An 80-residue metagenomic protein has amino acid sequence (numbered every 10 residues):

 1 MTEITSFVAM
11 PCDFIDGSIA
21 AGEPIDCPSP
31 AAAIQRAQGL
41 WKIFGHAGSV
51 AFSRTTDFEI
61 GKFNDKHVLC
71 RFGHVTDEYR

Functional and structural regions predicted by a protein language model:
M1-A21: Short aromatic-glycine-(Arg/Gly/Cys) micro-motifs in beta-strand/loop hairpins
P11-C12, A37-G39, T56: Intrinsically disordered, low-complexity boundary segments flanking structured domains
E23-I25: Beta-strand-rich interaction surfaces with strong enrichment in secreted/lumenal proteins
C27-G48: A short, charged, amphipathic alpha-helix used as a generic interaction element across diverse proteins
W41-R80: Short, mixed-charge low-complexity intrinsically disordered segments
